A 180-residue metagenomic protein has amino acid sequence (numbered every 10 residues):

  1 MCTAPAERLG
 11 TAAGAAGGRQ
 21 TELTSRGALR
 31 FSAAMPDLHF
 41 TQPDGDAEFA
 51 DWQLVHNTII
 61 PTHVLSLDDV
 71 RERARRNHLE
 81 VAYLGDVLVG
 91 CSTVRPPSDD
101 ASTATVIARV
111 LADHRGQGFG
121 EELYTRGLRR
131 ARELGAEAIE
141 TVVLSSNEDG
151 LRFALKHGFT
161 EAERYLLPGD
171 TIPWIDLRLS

Functional and structural regions predicted by a protein language model:
P5-R19: Compositionally biased, low-complexity flexible segments
L23-L67, I175: Short amphipathic alpha-helix that is part of the acyltransferase structural core
P36-D37, L166-S180: C-terminal "cap" of GNAT-fold acetyltransferases
D46, A50, L54-D113: Acetyl-CoA-dependent GNAT
R76, D100-S102, N147, P168-P173: Short acidic/glycine-enriched loop/turn segments that link adjacent beta-strands
Q117, E121-T125, S145-R164, D170-I172: Conserved active-site alpha-helix within GNAT-family acetyltransferase domains
A131-L144: Conserved GNAT acetyl-CoA-binding A-motif
